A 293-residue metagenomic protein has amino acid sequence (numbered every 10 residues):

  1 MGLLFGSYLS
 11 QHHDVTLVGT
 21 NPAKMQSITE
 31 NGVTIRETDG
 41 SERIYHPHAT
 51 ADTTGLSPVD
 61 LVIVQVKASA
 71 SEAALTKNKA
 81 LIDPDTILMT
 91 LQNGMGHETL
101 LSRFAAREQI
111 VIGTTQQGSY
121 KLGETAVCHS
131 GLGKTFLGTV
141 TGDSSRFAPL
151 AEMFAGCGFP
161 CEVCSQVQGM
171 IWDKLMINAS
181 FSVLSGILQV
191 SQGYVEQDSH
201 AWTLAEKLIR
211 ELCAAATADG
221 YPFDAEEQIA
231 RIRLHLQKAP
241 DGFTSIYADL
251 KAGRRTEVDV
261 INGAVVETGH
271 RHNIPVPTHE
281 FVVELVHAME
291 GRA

Functional and structural regions predicted by a protein language model:
M1-S41: NAD(P)+-binding Rossmann beta1-loop-alpha1 motif at the extreme N-terminus of oxidoreductases
L17, A49-T50, L137: Generic preference for hydrophobic
S41-A126: Rossmann-like NAD(P)(H) cofactor-binding subdomain of soluble oxidoreductases
I82-D85, A126-F136, L188-E196, F243-A252: Helix-loop-beta segment of a Rossmann-like dinucleotide-binding subdomain
L91-M170, K174: Rossmann-fold dinucleotide-binding core
A155, E206-A293: NAD(P)-dependent Rossmann-like dehydrogenase/reductase catalytic/cofactor-binding core
Q168-C213, P240-D241: Active-site-proximal catalytic alpha-helix in oxidoreductases
